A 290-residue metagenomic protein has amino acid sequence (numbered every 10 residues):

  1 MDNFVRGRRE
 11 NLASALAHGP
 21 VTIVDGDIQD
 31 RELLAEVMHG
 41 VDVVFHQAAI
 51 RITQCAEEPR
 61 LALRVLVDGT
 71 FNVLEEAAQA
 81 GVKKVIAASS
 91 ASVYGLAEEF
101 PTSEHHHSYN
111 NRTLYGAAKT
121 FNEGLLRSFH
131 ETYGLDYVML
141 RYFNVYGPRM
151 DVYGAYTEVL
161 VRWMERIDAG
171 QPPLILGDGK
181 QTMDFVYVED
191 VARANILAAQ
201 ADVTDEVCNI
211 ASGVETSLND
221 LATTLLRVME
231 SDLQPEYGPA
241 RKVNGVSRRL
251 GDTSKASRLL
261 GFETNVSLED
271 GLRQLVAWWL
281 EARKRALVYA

Functional and structural regions predicted by a protein language model:
M1-V145, E189, V266, R273-W278 (+1 more regions): N-terminal Rossmann-like NAD(P)+-binding domain of SDR-like oxidoreductases, especially those catalyzing
A17, N110, V152-Y156, V214 (+2 more regions): Residue-level signature of the cytosolic catalytic core of signaling kinases
E57-P59, L114, M150-A155, S247-R248: Short, solvent-exposed loop/turn segments at secondary-structure boundaries
F100-P101, V152-V161, N244: A glycine/serine/threonine-rich, flexible loop-to-helix segment that serves as the NAD(P) cofactor-binding "lid"
F121, L125, F129, V159 (+3 more regions): Hydrophobic alpha-helix immediately C-terminal to the catalytic Tyr-X-X-X-Lys motif of short-chain
I167-A290: C-terminal substrate-binding subdomain of Rossmann-fold SDR/epimerase-dehydratase oxidoreductases
